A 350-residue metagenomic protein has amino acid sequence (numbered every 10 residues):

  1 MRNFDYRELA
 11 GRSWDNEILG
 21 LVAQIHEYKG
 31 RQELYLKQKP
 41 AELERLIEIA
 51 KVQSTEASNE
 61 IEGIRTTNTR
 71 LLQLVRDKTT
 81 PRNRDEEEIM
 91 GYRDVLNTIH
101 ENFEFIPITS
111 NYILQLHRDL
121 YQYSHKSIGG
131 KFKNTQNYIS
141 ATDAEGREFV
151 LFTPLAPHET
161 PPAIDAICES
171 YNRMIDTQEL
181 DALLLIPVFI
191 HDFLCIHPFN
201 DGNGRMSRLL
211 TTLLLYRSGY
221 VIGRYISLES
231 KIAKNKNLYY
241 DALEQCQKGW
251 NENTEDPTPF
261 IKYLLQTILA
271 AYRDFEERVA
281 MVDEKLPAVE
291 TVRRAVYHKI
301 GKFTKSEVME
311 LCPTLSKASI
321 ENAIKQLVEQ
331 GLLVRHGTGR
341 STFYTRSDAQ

Functional and structural regions predicted by a protein language model:
M1-Q350: FIC/Doc superfamily catalytic core
